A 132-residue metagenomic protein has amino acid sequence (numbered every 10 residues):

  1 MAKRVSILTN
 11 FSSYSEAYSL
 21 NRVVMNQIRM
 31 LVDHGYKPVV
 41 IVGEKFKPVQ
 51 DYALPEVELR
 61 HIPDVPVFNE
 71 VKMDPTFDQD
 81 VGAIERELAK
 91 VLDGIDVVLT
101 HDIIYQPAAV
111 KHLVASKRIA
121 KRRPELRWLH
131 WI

Functional and structural regions predicted by a protein language model:
A2-A17, V97-I104: Nucleotide-activated donor-dependent transferases that construct or modify glycoconjugates
N10-S15, R29-D80, L88, Q106: N-terminal strand-loop element at the rim of the active site of nucleotide-sugar-dependent glycosyltransferases
S19-L31: Short amphipathic alpha-helix
L88-V110, L126-W131: Short N-terminal targeting/anchoring amphipathic segment
K111-K117: Charged helix-capping and loop-helix junction motifs
I119-P124: Short, conserved loop/helix-junction motifs that constitute active-site signature segments in enzyme catalytic cores
